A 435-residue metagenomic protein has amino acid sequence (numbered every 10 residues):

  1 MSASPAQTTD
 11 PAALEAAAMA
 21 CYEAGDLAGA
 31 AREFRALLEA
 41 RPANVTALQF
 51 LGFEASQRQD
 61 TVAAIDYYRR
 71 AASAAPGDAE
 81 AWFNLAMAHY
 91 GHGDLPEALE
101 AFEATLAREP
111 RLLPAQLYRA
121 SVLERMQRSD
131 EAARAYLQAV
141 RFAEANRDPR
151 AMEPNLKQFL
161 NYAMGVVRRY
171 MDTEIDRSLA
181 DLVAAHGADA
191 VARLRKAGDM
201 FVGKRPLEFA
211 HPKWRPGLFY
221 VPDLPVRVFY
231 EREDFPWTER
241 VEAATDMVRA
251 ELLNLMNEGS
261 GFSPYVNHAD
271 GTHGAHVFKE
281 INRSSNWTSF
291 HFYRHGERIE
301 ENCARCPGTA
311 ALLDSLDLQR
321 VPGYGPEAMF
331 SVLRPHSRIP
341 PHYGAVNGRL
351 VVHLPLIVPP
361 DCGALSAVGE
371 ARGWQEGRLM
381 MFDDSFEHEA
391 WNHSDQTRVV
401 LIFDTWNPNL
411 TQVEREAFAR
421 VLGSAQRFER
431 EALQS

Functional and structural regions predicted by a protein language model:
S121, R125-Q127, A132-A133, L137-M329 (+3 more regions): Fe(II)/2-oxoglutarate oxygenase catalytic core
